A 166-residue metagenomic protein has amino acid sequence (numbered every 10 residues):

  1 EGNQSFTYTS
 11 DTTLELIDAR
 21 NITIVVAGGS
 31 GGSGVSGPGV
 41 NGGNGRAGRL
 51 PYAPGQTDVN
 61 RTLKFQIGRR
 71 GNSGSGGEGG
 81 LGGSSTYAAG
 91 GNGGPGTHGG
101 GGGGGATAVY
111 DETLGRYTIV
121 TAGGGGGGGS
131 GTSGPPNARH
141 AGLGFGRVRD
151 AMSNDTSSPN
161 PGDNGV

Functional and structural regions predicted by a protein language model:
G2-I17: Surface-exposed ligand/attachment interfaces on beta-rich extracellular proteins
S5-T9, V26-V109, G128-S153: Glycine-rich strand-loop-strand elements at beta-sheet edges
L14-T23, D58-T62: Extended extracellular/luminal ectodomain segments enriched in beta-structured repeat modules
E112-L114: Short acidic-glycine loop/turn motifs at beta-strand connectors
R116-V120: Local beta-strand/beta-hairpin segments that build beta-sheet-rich folds
D155-P159: Short, proline-rich low-complexity segments centered on a Tyr-Pro-Pro core
N160-V166: Short, intrinsically disordered, charge-balanced linker/junction segments flanking boundaries in proteins
